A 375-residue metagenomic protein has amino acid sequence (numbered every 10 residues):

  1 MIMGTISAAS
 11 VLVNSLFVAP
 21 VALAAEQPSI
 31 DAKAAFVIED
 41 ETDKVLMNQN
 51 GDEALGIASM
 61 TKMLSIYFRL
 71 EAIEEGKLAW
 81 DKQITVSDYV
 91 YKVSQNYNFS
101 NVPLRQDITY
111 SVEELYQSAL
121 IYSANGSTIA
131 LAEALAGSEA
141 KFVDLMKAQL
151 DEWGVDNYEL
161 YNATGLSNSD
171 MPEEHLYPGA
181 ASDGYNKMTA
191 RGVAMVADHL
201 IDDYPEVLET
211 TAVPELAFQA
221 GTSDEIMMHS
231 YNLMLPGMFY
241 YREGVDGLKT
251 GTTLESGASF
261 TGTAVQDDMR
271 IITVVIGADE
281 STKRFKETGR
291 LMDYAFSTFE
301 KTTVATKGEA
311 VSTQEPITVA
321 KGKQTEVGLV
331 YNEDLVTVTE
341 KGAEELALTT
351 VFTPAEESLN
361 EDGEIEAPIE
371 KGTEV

Functional and structural regions predicted by a protein language model:
M1-I2, D40-E41, Q266: Short, ordered coil/turn segments that flank beta-strands lining enzyme active or ligand-binding pockets
M1-L23: Sec-dependent N-terminal signal peptides of Gram-positive bacterial secreted proteins and lipoproteins
N14, F68, A72, Y122 (+4 more regions): Generic structural signal for bulky hydrophobic/aromatic residues embedded in well-ordered secondary structure
P20-R191, I201-Y204: Active-site-adjacent loops and short helices of periplasmic peptidoglycan-processing enzymes
P172-E174, A181-V375: Domain-terminus/edge residues, biased toward the C-terminal soluble/receptor-binding domains of extracytoplasmic
